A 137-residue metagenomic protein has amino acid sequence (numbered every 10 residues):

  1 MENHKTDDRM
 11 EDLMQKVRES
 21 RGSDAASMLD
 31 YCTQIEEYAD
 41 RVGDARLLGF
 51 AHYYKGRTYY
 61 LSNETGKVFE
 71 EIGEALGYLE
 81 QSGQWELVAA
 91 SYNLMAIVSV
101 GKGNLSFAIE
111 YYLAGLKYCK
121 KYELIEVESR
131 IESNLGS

Functional and structural regions predicted by a protein language model:
M1-S23, G43: N-terminal alpha-helical interaction modules that lie
D7-D8, V42, R46, E86 (+1 more regions): Residue signature of alpha-solenoid helical repeat architecture, marking inter-repeat boundaries and helix-start
M14-R21, F50-L61, E86-G101, Y112 (+1 more regions): Conserved alpha-helical positions within TPR/SEL1-like repeat arrays
A26-L29, G66, E86, S106: Residue register within tetratricopeptide repeats
M28, Q34-I35, V68, E74-A75 (+2 more regions): Tetratricopeptide repeat
E37-A51: Short, charge-rich amphipathic alpha-helical segments embedded in non-transmembrane helical bundles/solenoids
A39, Y59, L79-E80, S99 (+1 more regions): Eukaryotic all-alpha helical interaction scaffolds
E64, G73-G83, N104, L113-E123: Tandem repeat domain/solenoid detector
